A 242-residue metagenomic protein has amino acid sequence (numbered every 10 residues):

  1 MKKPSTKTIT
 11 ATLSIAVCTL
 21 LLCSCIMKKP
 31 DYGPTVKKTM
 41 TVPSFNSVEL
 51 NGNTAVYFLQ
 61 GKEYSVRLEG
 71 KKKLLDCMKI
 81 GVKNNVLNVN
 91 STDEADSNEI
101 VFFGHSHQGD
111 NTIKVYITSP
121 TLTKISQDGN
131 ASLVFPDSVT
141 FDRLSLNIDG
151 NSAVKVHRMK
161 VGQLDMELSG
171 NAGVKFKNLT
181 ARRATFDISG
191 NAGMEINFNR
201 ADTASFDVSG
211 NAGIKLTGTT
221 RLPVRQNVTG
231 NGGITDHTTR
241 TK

Functional and structural regions predicted by a protein language model:
K3-I9, A16, Q226: Low-complexity intrinsically disordered segments
P4-T10, C25-N51, A55-D128, V134-S145 (+3 more regions): Acidic (Asp/Glu) and glycine-rich low-complexity loops/linkers that are typically intrinsically disordered
T12-C23: Bacterial N-terminal signal peptides
V56, L133-V134, V154, V174 (+1 more regions): Short beta-strands and strand-coil junctions in structured, solvent-facing domains, enriched
L74-D76, N111, K155, K175 (+1 more regions): Short loop/turn segments at connectors of secondary-structure elements within structured domains
H157-M159, Q163-E167, N171-K242: Short, surface-exposed interaction patches in beta-rich subdomains that mediate adhesion/assembly near membranes
